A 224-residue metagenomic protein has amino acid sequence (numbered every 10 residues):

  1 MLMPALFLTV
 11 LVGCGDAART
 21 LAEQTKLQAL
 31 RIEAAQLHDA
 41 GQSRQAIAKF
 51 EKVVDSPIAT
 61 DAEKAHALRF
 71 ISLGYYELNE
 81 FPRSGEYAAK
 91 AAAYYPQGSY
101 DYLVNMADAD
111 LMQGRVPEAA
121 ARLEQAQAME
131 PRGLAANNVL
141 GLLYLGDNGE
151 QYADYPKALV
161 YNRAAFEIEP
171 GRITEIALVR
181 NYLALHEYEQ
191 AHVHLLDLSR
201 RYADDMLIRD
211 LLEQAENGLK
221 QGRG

Functional and structural regions predicted by a protein language model:
K26-S56, H66, F70-E77: Alpha-helical segment of the N-proximal tetratricopeptide repeat
Q28, A62-H66, Y100-D101, A135 (+2 more regions): Start-of-helix register in tetratricopeptide repeats
R44-Q45, L78-Y87, Q113-Q125, E150-A164 (+2 more regions): Structural signature of tandem alpha-helical TPR/SEL1-like repeats, specifically the intra-repeat loop/turn
I58, A62, P96-Q97, P131 (+2 more regions): Short coil turns that delineate tetratricopeptide repeat
D61, N79, P96-S99, G114 (+4 more regions): Short coil/turn linking the two alpha-helices of tandem helical-hairpin repeats
H66-F70, N105, V139, A177 (+1 more regions): Canonical tetratricopeptide repeat
R172-G224: Terminal, low-structured helical/coil segments at or just beyond the last alpha-helical repeat
